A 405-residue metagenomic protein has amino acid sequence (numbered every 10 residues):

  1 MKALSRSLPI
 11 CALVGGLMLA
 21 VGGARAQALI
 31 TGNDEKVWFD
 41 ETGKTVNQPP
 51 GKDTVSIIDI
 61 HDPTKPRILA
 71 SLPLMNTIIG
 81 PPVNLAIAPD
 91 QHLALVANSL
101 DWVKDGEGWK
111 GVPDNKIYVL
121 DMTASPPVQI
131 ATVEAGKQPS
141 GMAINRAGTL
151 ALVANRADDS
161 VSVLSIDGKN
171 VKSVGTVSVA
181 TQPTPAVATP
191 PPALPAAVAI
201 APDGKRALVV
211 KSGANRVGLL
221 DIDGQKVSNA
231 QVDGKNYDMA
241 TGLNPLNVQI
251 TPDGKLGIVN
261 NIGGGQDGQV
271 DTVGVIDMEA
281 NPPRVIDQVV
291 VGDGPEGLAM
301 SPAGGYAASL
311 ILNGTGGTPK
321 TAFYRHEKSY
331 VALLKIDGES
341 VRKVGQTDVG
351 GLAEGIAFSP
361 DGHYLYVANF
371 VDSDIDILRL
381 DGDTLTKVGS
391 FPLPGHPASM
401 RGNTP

Functional and structural regions predicted by a protein language model:
M1-C11: Bacterial N-terminal signal peptides that target proteins for export
P9-A20: Bacterial N-terminal signal peptides
R25-P405: Predominantly soluble domains enriched in secretory-pathway, periplasmic, or organellar proteins
